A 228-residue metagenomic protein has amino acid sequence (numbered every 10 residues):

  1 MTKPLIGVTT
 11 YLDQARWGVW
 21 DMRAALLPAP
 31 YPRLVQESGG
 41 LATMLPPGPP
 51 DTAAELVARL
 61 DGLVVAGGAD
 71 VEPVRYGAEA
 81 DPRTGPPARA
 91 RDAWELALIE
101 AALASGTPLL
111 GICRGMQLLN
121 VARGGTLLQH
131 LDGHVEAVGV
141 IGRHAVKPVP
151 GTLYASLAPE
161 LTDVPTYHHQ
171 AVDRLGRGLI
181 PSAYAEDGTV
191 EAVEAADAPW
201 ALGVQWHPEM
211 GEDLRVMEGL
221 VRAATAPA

Functional and structural regions predicted by a protein language model:
M1-I112, V121, L128, D132-L157 (+4 more regions): N-terminal beta1-alpha1 cap of cysteine-dependent amidohydrolase-like domains
M116-L118: Hydrophobic, aromatic-enriched interface-forming segments
L202-W206: Active-site-proximal beta-strand elements of phosphoester/diester hydrolases
